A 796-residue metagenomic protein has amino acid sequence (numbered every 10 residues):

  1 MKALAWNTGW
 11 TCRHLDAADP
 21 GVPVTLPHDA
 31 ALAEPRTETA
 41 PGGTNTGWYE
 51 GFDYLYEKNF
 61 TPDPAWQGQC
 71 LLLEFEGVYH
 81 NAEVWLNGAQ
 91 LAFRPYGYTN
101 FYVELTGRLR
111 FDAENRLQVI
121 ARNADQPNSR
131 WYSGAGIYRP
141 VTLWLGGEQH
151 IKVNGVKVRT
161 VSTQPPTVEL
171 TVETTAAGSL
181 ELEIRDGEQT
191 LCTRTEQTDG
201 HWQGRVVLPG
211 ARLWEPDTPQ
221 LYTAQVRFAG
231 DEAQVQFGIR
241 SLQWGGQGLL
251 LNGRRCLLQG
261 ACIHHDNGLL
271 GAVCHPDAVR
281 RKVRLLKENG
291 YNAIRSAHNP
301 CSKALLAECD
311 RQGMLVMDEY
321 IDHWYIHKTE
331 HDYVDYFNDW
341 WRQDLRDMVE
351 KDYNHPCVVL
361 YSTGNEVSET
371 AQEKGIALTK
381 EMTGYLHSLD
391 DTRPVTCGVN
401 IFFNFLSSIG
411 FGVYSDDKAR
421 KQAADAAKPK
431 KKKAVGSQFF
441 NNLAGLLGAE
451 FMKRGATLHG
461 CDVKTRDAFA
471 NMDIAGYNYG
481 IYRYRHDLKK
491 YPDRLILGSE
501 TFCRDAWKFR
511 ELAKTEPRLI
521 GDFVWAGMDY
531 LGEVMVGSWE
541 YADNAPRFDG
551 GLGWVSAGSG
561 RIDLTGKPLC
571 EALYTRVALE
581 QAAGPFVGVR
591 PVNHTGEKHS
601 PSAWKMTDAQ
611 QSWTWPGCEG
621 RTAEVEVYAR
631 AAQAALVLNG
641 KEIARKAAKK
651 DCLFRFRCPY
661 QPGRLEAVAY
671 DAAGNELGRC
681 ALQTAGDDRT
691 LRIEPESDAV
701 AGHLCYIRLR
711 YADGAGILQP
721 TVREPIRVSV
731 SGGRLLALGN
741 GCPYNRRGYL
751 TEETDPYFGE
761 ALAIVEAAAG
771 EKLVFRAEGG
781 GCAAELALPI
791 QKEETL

Functional and structural regions predicted by a protein language model:
A3-D16, A30, T46-K152, A177 (+5 more regions): Accessory beta-strand-rich segments of carbohydrate-active enzymes
L4-A5, T11-L15, V78, Q126 (+4 more regions): Substrate-binding clefts and catalytic carboxylate motifs of secreted carbohydrate-active enzymes
P35-P62, W66-F75, Y79-L86, A92-P95 (+8 more regions): Active-site-adjacent substrate/metal-binding segments within catalytic domains of carbohydrate-active enzymes
L105-G107, G204-L213, R655-Y660, T751-A769: Short, hydrophobic beta-strand segments
R110-D112, E173-Q243, P662, D671 (+1 more regions): Extended acidic/polar, glycine-enriched regions that form or flank non-catalytic beta-rich accessory modules
P165-E196, G204, A623-E642, L665-A669 (+2 more regions): Beta-strand-rich binding/interaction modules
S179-L180, D217-L221, T622-E624, R630-A632 (+4 more regions): Short flexible loop/turn segments that cap and initiate beta-strands
R194, E232-F237, G674-G686, C782-K792: Edge beta-strands of extracellular beta-sandwich domains
